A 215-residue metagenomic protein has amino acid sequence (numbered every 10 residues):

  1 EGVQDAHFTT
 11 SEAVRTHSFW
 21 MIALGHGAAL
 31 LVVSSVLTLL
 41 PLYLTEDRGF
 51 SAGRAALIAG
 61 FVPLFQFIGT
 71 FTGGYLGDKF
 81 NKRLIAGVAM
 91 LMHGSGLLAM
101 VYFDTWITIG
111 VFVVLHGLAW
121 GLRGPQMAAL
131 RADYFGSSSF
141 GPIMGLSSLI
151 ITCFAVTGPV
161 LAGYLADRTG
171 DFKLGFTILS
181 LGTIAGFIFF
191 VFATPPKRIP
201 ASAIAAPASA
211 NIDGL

Functional and structural regions predicted by a protein language model:
S11-Y75, G158: Extracytoplasmic gate region of multi-pass secondary transporters
T70-N81, A166-D167: Helix-to-loop junctions at the C-terminal end of transmembrane segments in multipass secondary transporters
L84-A99: Structural signature of the two symmetry-related core transmembrane helices
I107-L115: Paired small-residue
L122-F135: Intracellular juxtamembrane helix-capping segments at the cytosolic ends of symmetry-related transmembrane helices
Y134-T169: A late C-terminal transmembrane helix in Major Facilitator Superfamily
Y164-L181: A membrane-interface helix-boundary motif in multi-pass transporters
S180-L215: Multi-pass alpha-helical transporter architecture, strongest for 12-TM Major Facilitator/SLC carriers used
